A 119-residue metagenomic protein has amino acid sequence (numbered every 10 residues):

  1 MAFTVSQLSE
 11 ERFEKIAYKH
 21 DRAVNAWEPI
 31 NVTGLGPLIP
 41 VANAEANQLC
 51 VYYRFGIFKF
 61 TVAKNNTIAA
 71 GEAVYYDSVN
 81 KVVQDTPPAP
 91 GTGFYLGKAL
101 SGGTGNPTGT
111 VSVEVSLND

Functional and structural regions predicted by a protein language model:
M1-D119: Surface-exposed, low-hydrophobicity beta-strand/loop segments enriched in small/polar/acidic residues
